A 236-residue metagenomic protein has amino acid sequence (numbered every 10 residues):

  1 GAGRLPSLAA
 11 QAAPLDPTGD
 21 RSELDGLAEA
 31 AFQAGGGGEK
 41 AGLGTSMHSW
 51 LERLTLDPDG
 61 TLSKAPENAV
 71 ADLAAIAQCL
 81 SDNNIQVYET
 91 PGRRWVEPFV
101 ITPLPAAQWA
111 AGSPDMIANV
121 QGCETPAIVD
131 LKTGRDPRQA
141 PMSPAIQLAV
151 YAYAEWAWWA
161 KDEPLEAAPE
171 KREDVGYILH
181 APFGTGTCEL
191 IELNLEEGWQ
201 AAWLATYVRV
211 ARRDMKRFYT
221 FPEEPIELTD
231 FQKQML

Functional and structural regions predicted by a protein language model:
G1-A111: Metal-dependent nuclease catalytic cores that hydrolyze phosphodiester bonds in DNA/RNA, characterized by
A12, G122, K233-M235: Intrinsic disorder/low-complexity segments enriched in polar/small residues
D16, D20, D25, D57-D59 (+9 more regions): Acidic-enriched, low-complexity/disordered segments with a strong bias for Aspartate over Glutamate
R53, W156, R212, E223-I226: Short linear sequence elements within intrinsically disordered, low-complexity coil regions
Q78-I85, T185-N194, F231-L236: Short, charged low-complexity intrinsically disordered segments located at boundaries of structured domains
P91, P98-F218: Mg2+/Mn2+-dependent nuclease catalytic core
R217-L236: Glycine- and charge-rich intrinsically disordered segments
